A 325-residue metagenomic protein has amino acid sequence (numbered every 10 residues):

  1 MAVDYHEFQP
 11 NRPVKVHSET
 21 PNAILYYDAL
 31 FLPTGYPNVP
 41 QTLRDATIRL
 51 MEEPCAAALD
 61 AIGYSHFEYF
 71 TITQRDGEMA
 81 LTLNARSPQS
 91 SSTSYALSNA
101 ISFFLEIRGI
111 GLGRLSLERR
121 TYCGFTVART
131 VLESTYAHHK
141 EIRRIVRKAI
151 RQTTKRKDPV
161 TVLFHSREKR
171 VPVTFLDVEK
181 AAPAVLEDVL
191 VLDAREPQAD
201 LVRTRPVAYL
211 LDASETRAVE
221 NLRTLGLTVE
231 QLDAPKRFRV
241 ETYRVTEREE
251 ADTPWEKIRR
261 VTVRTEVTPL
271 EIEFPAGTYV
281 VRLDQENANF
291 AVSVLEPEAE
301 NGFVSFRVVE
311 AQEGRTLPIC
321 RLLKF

Functional and structural regions predicted by a protein language model:
M1-F325: Structured catalytic-domain cores with a bias toward divalent-metal coordination
